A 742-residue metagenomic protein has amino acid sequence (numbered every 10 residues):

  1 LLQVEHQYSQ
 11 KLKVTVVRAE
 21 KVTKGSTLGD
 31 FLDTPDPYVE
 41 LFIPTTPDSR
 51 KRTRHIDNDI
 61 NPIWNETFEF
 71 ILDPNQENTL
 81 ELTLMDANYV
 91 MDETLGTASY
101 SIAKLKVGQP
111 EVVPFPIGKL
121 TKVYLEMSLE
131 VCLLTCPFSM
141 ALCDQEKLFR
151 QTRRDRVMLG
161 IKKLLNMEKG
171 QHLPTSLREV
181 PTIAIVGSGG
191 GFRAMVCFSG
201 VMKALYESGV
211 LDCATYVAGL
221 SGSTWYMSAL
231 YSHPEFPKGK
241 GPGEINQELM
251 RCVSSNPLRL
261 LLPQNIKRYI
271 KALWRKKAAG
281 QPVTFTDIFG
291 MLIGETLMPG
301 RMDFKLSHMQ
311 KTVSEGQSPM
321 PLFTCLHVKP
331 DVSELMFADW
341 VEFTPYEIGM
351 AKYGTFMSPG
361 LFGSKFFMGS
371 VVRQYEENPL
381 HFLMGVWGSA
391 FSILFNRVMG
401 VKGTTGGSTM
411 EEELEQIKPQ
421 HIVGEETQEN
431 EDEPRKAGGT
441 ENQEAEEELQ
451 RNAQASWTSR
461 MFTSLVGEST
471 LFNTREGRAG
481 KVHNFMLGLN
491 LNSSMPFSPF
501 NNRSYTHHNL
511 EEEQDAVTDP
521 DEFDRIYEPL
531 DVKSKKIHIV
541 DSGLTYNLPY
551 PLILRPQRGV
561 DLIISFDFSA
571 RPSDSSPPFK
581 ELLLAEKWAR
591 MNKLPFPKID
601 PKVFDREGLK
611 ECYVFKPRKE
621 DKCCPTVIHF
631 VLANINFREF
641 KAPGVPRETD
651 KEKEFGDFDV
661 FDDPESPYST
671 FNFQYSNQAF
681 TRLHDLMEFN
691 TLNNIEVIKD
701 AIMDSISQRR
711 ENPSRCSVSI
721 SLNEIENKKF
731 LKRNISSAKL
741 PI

Functional and structural regions predicted by a protein language model:
L1-L2, Q7-E20, S26, P35-Y38 (+4 more regions): Catalytic domains of lipid- and phosphate-ester/thioester hydrolases
L41-D48: Short amphipathic beta-strand segments in non-cytosolic proteins
